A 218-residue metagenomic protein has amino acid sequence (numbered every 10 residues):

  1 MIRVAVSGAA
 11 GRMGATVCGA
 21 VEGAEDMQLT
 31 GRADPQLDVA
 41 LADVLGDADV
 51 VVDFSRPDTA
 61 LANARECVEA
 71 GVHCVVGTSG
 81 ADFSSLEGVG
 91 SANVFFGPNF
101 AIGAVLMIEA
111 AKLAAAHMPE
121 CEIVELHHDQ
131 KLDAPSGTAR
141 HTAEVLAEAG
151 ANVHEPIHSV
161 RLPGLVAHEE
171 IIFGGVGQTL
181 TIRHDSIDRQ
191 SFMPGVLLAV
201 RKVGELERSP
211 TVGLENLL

Functional and structural regions predicted by a protein language model:
I2, G46-A48, V68-C74, N93-V94 (+1 more regions): Short, surface-exposed connector motifs at secondary-structure boundaries
R3-S7, R12-G46, D58, M118-L218: C-terminal substrate-binding/catalytic lobe of Rossmann-fold NAD(P)-dependent oxidoreductases
G14, A60-L61, D82-S84: Short, well-ordered alpha-helical microsegments
T16, A62, L106-E109, G137: Generic recognition of short, well-ordered alpha-helical segments
A42, G46, L61, R65 (+4 more regions): Amphipathic, non-transmembrane alpha-helical secondary structure
V51-V52: N-terminal Rossmann-like NAD(P) cofactor-binding module of classical short-chain dehydrogenase/reductase
S55-R56, S79: Short glycine-/small-residue-rich Rossmann-like dinucleotide-binding loops
R65, E69-A70, G77-F96, A101-V105 (+1 more regions): Rossmann-fold NAD(P)-binding glycine/threonine-rich loop
